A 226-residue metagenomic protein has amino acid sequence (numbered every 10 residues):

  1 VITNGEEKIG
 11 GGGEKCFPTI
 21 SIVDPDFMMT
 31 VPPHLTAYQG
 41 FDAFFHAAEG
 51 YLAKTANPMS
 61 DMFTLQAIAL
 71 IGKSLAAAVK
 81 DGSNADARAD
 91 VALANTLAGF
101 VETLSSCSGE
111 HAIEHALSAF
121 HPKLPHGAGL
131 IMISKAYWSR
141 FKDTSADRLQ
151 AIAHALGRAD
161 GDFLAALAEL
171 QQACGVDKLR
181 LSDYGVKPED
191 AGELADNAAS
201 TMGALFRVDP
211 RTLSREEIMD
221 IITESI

Functional and structural regions predicted by a protein language model:
V1-P58: A glycine/threonine-rich phosphate-anchoring loop and its flanking beta-alpha core in nucleotide/phosphate-binding
T36, A56-S60, S83, D183 (+1 more regions): Non-transmembrane, amphipathic alpha-helical segments
A37-G40, R88, L130, A191 (+1 more regions): Short runs of predominantly hydrophobic/aromatic residues within well-ordered alpha helices that form helix-helix
G50-A166: Active-site segments that bind and position negatively charged phosphate/pyrophosphate groups
A153, G157-I226: C-terminal charged capping/lid subdomain of soluble metabolic enzymes
